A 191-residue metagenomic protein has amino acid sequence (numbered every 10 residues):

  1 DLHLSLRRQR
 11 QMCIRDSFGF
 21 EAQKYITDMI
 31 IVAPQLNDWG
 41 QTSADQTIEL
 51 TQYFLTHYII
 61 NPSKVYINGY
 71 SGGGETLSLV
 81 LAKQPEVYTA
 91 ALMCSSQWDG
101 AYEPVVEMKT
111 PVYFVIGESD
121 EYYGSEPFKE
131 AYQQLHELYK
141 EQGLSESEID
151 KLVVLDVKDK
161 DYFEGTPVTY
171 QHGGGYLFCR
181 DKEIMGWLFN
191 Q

Functional and structural regions predicted by a protein language model:
D1-I14: Single conserved hydrophobic/aromatic residue that forms the stacking wall/gate of nucleotide- or nucleobase-binding
Q11, R15-A22, E49-L50, S95-P104: Alpha-helical scaffolding within the catalytic cores of extracellular/periplasmic polymer-degrading hydrolases
A22-Q46: Cap/lid segment of the alpha/beta-hydrolase catalytic domain
I26-M29, E107-V112: Short, proline-enriched alpha-helix->beta-strand connector loops that line the catalytic pocket of alpha/beta-hydrolase
L36, L92-G100, S119: Active-site nucleophile loop of the alpha/beta-hydrolase fold
W39-S71: Gly/Ser-rich "nucleophile elbow"/oxyanion-hole loop immediately N-terminal to the catalytic nucleophile in hydrolases
G74-P85, A91: Short glycine-enriched nucleophile-adjacent loop and the immediately C-terminal alpha-helix near the catalytic center
Y102, V115, S119-Y122, K129 (+1 more regions): C-terminal catalytic histidine-bearing segment of alpha/beta-hydrolase fold enzymes
